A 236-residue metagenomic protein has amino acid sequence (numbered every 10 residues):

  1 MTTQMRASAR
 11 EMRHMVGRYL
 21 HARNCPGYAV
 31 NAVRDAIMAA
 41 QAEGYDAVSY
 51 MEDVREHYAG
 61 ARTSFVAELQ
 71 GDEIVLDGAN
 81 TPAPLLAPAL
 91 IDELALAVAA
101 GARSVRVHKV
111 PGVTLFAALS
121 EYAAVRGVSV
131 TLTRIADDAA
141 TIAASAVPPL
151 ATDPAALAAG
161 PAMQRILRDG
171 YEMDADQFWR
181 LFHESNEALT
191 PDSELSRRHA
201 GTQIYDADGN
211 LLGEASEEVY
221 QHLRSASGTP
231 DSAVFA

Functional and structural regions predicted by a protein language model:
M1-H21: Generic N-terminal amphipathic, Lys/Arg-enriched alpha-helix
R6, N24, G44, G127-S129: Glycine-centered secondary-structure boundary/capping sites
R6, R10, N24-N31, P84 (+2 more regions): Electropositive phosphate-/nucleotide-binding environments in soluble metabolic enzymes
G17, H21-R23, Y28-G71: N-terminal low-complexity or amphipathic/hydrophobic leaders
V48, E52-T152, A159: A glycine-rich, acidic short-motif signal
T152-A236: Extended, charged low-complexity segments that frequently continue into or abut oligomerization scaffolds
